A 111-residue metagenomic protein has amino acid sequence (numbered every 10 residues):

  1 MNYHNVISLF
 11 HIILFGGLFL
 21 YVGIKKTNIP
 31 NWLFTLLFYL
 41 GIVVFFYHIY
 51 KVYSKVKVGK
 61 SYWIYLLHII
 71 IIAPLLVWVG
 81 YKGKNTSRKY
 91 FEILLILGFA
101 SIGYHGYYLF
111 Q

Functional and structural regions predicted by a protein language model:
M1-V22: N-terminal signal-anchor transmembrane alpha-helix
M1-Y3, G23-W32, Y50-S61: Short juxtamembrane and helix-loop transition motifs at transmembrane-helix boundaries in membrane proteins
H4-S8, I29-G41, S61-Y65: A loop-to-helix transmembrane entry motif
S8, F15, F34, F38-G41 (+3 more regions): Residues within membrane-spanning alpha-helices of integral membrane proteins, especially the hydrophobic core/packing
H11, W63-G80, L97-A100: Hydrophobic alpha-helical membrane segments
I24-N28, V58-G59, L76-I93: Membrane-helix boundary connector in multi-pass membrane proteins
V43-K55, V77: Canonical alpha-helical transmembrane segments
Y107-Q111: Juxtamembrane boundary at the C-terminal end of a transmembrane helix
